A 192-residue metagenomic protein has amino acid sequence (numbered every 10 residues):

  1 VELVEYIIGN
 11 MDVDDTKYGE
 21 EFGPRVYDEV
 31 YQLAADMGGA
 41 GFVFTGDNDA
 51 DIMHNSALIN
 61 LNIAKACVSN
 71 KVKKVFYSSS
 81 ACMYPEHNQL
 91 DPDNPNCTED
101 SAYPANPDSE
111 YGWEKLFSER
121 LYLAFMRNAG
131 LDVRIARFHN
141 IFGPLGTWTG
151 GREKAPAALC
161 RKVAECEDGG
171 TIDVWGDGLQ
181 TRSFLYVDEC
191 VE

Functional and structural regions predicted by a protein language model:
L3-S56, A66-S69, E86: NAD(P)H-binding glycine-rich loop region in Rossmannoid oxidoreductase-like domains and their noncatalytic homologs
L3-Y6, V75, V133-A136: Hydrophobic/aromatic anchor residues within beta-strands of the central parallel beta-sheet of Rossmann-like
E29, I59-N62, K74, F117-S118 (+1 more regions): Conserved cofactor-binding/catalytic machinery of classical short-chain dehydrogenase/reductase
A35, S80, F138-I141: Active-site loop/turn elements of alpha/beta-hydrolase fold enzymes, especially the short glycine-/histidine-rich
M53-A57, C97, Y103, P107-E119 (+2 more regions): Short-chain dehydrogenase/reductase
L58-E110, R134: Conserved Rossmann-fold NAD(P)-dependent oxidoreductase catalytic core, especially the SDR/UDP-sugar
H87-P95, R120-V191: NAD(P)-dependent short-chain dehydrogenase/reductase
